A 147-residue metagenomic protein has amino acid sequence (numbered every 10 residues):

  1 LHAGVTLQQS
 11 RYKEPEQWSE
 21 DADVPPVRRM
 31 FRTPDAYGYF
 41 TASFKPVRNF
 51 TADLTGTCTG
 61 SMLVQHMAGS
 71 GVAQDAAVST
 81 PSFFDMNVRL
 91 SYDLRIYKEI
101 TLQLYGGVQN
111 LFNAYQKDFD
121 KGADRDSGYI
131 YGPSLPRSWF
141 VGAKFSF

Functional and structural regions predicted by a protein language model:
L1-M67: Gram-negative outer-membrane beta-barrel transporters
H2, T41-S43, D53, R89-S91 (+2 more regions): Outer-membrane beta-barrel architecture
W18-R29, V72-V78, D126-Y131: Extracellular loop and loop/strand-boundary signature of outer-membrane beta-barrel proteins
F31, S43, A77-S79, R95 (+1 more regions): Residues embedded in well-ordered secondary-structure elements
P34-G38, S82-M86, I100, L135-W139: Residues that define the transmembrane beta-barrel architecture of outer-membrane proteins
G60-M67, Y92-F147: C-terminal beta-signal and adjacent terminal beta-strands/loops of Gram-negative outer-membrane beta-barrel proteins
G69-D75, F84-D93: Short, local alpha-helical segments
V78-D85, Y97, F147: Outer-membrane beta-barrel transmembrane domain signature
